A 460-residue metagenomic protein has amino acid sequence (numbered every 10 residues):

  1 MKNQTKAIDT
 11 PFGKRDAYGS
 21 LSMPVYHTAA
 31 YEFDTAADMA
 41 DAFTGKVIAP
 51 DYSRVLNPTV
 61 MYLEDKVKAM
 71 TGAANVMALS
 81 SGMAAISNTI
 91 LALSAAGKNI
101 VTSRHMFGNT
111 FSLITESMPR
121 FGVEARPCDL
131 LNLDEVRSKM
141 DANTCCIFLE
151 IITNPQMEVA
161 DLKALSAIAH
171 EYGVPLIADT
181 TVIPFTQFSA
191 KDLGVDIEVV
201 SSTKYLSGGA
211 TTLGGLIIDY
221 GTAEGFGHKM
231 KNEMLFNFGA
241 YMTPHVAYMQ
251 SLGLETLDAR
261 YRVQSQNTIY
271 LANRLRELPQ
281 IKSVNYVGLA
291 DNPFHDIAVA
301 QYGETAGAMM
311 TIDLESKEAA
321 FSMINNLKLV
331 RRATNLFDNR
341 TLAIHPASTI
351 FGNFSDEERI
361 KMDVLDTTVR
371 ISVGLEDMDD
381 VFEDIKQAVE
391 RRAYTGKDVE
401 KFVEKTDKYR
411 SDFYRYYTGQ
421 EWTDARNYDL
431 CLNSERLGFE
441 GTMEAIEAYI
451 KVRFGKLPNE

Functional and structural regions predicted by a protein language model:
M1-Y26, I217: Short conserved active-site loop signatures built around small residues
A7-G13, N75-Q280, N285: Conserved PLP-enzyme active-site core in the AAT-like
A30, T35-A84, N109-E116: Conserved N-terminal alpha-helix of the aminotransferase class I/II PLP-enzyme fold
T115, E124, A343-V389, K397: PLP-dependent enzyme catalytic core of the Aspartate aminotransferase-like
I269-K328, R332-R340, F354-I360: Conserved small-domain helix->loop->beta segment predominantly found in fold-type I
K317-S322, D377-E383, F439-T442: Short, conserved charged micro-motifs
L327-F337, A388-V389, K397, I450-G455: A common structural junction motif
Y394-E440: Small-molecule kinase domains that catalyze NTP-dependent phosphoryl transfer to phosphate-bearing small molecules
